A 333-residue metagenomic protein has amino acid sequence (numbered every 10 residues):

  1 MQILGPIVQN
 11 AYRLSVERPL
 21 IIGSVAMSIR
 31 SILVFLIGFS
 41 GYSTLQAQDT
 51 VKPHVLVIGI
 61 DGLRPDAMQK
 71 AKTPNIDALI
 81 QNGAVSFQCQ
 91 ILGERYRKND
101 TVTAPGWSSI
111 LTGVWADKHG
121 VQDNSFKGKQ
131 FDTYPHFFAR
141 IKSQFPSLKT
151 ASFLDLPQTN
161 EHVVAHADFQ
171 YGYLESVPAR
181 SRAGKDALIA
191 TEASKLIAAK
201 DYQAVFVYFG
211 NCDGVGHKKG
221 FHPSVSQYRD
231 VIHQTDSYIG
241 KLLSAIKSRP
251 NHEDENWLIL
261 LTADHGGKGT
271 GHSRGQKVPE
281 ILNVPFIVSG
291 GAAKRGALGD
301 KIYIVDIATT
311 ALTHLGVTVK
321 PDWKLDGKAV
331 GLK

Functional and structural regions predicted by a protein language model:
S31-G41: Bacterial N-terminal signal peptides
V51, Q90, E94, N124-Y134 (+3 more regions): A short beta-strand-to-alpha-helix junction
V51-V55, N82-F87, F145-T150, K200-V205 (+2 more regions): Loop/turn elements at helix/coil->beta-strand transitions in domains of secreted/extracellular proteins
V57, N75-I76, Q234-G275, A311: Metal-dependent active-site segment of extracytoplasmic phospho-/sulfohydrolases and closely related
D66-T103: Short, structured active-site-proximal loop/turn typified by the sulfatase FGly-forming signature C/S-X-P-X-R
W107, L111-G113, D117, Q276-T318 (+1 more regions): Substrate-binding rim/cap in mid-to-C-terminal beta-strand-loop elements of soluble/periplasmic
D117-D123, K129-G184: Catalytic-site neighborhoods of secreted/periplasmic enzymes that process anionic sulfate/phosphate groups
E161-Y173, T191-S237, K241: Active-site His/acidic residue clusters
